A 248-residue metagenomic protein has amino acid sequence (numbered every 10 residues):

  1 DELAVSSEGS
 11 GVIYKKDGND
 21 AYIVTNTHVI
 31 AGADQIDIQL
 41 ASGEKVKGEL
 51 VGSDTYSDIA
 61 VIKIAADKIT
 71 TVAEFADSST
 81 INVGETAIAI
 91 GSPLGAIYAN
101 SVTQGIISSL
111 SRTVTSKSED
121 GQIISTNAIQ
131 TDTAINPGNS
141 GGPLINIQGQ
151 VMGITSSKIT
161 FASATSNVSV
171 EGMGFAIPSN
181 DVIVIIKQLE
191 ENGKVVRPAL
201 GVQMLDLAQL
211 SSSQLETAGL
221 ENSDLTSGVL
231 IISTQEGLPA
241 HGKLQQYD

Functional and structural regions predicted by a protein language model:
D1-E216, L225-S227, E236: Serine-dependent protease modules
I23, M152, A240-D248: Conserved PDZ fold ligand-binding element
S223-T226, L244: A structural signal for short secondary-structure junctions
I231-I232: Solvent-exposed beta-strand motifs enriched in subsets of small alpha/beta binding domains, especially certain
